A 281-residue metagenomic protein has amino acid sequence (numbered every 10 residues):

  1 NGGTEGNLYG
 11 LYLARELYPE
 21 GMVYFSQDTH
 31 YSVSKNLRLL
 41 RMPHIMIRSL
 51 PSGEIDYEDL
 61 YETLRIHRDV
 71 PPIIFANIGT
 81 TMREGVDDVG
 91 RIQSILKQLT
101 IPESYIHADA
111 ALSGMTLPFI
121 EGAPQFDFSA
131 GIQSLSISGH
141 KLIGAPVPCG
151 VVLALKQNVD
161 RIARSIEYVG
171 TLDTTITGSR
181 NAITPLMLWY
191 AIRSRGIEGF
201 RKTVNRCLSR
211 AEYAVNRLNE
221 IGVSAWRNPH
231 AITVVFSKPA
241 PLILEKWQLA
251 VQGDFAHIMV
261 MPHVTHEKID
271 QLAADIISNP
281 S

Functional and structural regions predicted by a protein language model:
N1, I55-R65, K141, I166-R180 (+2 more regions): Short flexible/disordered coil segments
N1-I162: Conserved PLP-enzyme active-site core in the AAT-like
G2, F25, T29, S52-I55 (+8 more regions): Catalytic cores of large soluble enzymes that bind and process phosphate-bearing ligands
S34, M42, R164-T175, E198-S281: Conserved C-terminal alpha-helix-loop-beta "cap" of PLP-dependent enzymes that closes/shapes the active-site mouth
P71, E103, I132, P146-C149 (+4 more regions): Active-site lining segments that contact anionic ligands and/or coordinate catalytic metals
F75-I78, I192, P262: Short, histidine-centered active-site or binding-site loop motifs used for metal coordination, general acid-base
T80, M115-H230: Active-site C-terminal subdomain of aminotransferase-like
